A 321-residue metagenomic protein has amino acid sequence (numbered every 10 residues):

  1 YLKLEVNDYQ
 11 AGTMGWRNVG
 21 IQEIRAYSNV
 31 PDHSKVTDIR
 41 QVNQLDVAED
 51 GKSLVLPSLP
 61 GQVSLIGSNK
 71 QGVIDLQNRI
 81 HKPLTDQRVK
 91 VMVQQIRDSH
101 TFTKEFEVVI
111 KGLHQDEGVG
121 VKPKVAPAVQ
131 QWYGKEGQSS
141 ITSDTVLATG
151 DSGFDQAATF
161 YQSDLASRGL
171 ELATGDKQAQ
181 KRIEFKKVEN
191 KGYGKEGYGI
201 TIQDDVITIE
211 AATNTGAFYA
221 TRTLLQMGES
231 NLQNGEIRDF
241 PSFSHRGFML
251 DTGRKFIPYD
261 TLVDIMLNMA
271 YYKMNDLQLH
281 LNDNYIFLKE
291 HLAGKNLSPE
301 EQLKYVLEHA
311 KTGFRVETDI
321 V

Functional and structural regions predicted by a protein language model:
Y1-P31: Aromatic, loop-rich ligand-recognition surfaces of beta-strand-rich domains
L2, Q22, V89-V91, K104-F106 (+1 more regions): Hydrophobic residues positioned within well-ordered beta-strands of beta-sheet architectures
D8-Q10, Q95-S99, T213: Surface-exposed loop/turn motifs at beta-strand-loop junctions within extracellular Ig-like and Fibronectin type III
Q10-G12, V19, R168, Q178 (+1 more regions): Short, intrinsically disordered, charge-balanced linker/junction segments flanking boundaries in proteins
V30-G118: Beta-rich interaction/scaffold domains
V30-P31, S99-T101, F160-A173, K273-M274: Structural alpha-beta junctions
V109-R238: Acidic, contiguous N-terminal accessory segments
G197, Q203-V321: Feature activates predominantly on carbohydrate-active enzymes
